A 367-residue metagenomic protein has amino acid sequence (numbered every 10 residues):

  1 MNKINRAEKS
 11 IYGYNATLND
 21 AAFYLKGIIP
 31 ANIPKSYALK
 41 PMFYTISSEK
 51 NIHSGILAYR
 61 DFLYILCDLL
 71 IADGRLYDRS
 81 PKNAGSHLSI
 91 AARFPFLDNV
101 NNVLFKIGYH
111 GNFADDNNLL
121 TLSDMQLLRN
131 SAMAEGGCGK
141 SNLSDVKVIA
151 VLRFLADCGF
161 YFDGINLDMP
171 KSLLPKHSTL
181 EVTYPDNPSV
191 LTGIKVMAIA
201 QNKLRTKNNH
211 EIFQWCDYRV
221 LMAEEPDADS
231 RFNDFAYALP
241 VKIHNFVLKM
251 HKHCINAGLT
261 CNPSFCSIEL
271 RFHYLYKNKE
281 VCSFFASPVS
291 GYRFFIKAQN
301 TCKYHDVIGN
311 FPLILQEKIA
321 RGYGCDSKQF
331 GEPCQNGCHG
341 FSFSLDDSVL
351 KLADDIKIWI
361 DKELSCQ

Functional and structural regions predicted by a protein language model:
N2-F62, N202-K277: Charge-rich, low-complexity N-terminal segments
N15, P34, D186-N187, P312: Helix N-terminus capping/helix-initiation residues
A31, L69-D73, H110, C158 (+3 more regions): Surface-exposed polar/charged interaction patches
N51-L167, F265-H339: Short, conserved beta-strand/beta-arch hydrophobic-aromatic motifs that form part of recognition grooves or interface
N101-F113, N117, K207-E224, W359: N-terminal capping/interface segment
G136-Q214: Extended, hydrophobic interaction surfaces within ordered domains
K147, K242-F246, S348-L352, I356: Short amphipathic alpha-helical segments
F160-N166, K171, P175-V196, L313-Q367: Well-ordered alpha/beta subsegment
